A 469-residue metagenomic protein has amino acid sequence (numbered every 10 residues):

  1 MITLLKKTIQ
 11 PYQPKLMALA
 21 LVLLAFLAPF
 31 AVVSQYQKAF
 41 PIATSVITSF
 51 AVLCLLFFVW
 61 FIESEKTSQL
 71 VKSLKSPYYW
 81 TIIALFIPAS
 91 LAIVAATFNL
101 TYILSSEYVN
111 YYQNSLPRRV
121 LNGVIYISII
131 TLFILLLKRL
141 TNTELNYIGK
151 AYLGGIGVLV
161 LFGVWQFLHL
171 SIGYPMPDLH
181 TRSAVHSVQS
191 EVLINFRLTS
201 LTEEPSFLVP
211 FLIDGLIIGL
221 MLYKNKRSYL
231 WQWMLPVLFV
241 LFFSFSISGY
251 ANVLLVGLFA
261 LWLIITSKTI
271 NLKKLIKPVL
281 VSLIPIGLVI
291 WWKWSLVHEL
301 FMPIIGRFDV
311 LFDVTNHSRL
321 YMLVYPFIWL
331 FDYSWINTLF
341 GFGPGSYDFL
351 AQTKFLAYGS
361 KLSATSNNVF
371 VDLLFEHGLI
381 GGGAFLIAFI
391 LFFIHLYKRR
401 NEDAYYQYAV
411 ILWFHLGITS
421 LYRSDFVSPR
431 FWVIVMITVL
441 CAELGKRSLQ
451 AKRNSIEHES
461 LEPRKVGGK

Functional and structural regions predicted by a protein language model:
L16-P29, Q232-L235, A364, N368 (+2 more regions): Loop-to-helix entry and N-terminal half of a specific, functionally important transmembrane alpha helix in multi-pass
A18-Y36, V52-S128, L416-G417: N-terminal hydrophobic segments of proteins, predominantly signal-anchor/transmembrane helices of inner/organellar
L19, A25, P29, L53-F57 (+3 more regions): Transmembrane alpha-helices of multi-pass inner-membrane enzymes
Y79, G157, K226-Y229, W262-T266 (+2 more regions): Hydrophobic transmembrane alpha-helices and their immediate junctions
I127-L132, L136, N146-T181, S190-I194 (+1 more regions): Alpha-helical transmembrane segments of multi-pass inner-membrane proteins
E204, S246, A357-L396: A conserved mid-to-late transmembrane alpha helix and its immediate loop/hinge that forms the functional core
K274-L275, I290-Y325: Flexible juxtamembrane loops connecting transmembrane helices in multi-pass membrane enzymes that build or modify
V310-H377: Long extracytoplasmic/lumenal interhelical loops at the membrane interface of multi-pass membrane proteins
